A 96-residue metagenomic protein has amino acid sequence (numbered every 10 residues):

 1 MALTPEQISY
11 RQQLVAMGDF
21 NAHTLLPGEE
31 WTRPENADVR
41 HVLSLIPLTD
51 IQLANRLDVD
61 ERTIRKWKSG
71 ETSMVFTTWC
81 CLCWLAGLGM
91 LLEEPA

Functional and structural regions predicted by a protein language model:
M1-L3, L92-A96: Short intrinsically disordered terminal tails
M1-R33: N-terminal flexible/basic segments that precede or flank functional cores
T32, V42-L43, E71: Charged, low-complexity surface patches
P34-A37, V59: Alpha-helix N-cap/N′ positions at the starts of helices
N36-Q52, C81: Short basic helix-loop element that most often maps to the first helix and adjoining turn of HTH DNA-binding modules
P47-T63: Short alpha-helical DNA-recognition segment
S73-E94: DNA major-groove recognition helix of helix-turn-helix/homeodomain DNA-binding modules
